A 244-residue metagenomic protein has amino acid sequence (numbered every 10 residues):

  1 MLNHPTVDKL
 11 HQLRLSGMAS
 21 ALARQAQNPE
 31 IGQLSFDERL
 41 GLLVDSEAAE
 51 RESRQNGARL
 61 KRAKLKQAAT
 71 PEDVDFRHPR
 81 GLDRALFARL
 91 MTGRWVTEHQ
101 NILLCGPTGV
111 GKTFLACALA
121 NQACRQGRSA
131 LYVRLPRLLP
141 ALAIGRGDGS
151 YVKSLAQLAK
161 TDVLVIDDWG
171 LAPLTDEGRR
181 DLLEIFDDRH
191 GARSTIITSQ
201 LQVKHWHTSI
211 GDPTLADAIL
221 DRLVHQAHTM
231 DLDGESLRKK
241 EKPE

Functional and structural regions predicted by a protein language model:
M1-D8, K240-E244: Intrinsically disordered, low-complexity and often Lys/Arg-enriched segments
P5-D8, R24-N28, D73, N101 (+2 more regions): Short hinge/gating elements
D8-H11, L15-Q67: Interdomain "pre-motor" coupling segment immediately N-terminal to P-loop NTPase/helicase cores
L22, R128-S129, V133, R137-K160 (+1 more regions): Replace "adjacent to P-loop NTPase cores in ATP/GTP-dependent enzymes" with "adjacent to NTP-binding cores
E50, Q55-R89, T97: Clamp-loader machinery-focused feature within the broader ASCE/P-loop NTPase space
L82-K160, H207: Conserved P-loop
V163: Walker B motif beta-strand of ABC-family P-loop ATPases
